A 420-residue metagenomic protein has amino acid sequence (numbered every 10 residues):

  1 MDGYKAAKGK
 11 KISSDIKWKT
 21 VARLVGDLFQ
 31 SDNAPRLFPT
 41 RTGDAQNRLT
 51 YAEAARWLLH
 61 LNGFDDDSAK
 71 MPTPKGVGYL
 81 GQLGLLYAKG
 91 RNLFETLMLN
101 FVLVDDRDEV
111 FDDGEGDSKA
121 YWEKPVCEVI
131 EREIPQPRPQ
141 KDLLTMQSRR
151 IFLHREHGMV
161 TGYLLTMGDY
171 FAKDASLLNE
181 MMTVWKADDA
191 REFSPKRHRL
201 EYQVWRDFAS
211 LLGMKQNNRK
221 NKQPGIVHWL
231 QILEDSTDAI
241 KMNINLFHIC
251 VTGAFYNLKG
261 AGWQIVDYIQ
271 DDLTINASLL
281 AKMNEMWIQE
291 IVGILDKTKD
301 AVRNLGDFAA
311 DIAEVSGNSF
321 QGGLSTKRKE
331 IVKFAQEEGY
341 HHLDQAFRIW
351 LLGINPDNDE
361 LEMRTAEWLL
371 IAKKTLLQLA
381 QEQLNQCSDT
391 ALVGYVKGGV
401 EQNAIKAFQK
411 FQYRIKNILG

Functional and structural regions predicted by a protein language model:
M1-N33, H60, D65-G420: Extended alpha-helical scaffolding segments
A45-N47, S148: Residues immediately within or flanking Cys/His clusters that coordinate Zn2+ in small zinc-binding modules
T50-E53: Short Cys/His-rich metal-coordination motifs, predominantly Zn2+-binding knuckles/fingers
A55-L58: Short functional micro-motifs and their immediate structural scaffolds
